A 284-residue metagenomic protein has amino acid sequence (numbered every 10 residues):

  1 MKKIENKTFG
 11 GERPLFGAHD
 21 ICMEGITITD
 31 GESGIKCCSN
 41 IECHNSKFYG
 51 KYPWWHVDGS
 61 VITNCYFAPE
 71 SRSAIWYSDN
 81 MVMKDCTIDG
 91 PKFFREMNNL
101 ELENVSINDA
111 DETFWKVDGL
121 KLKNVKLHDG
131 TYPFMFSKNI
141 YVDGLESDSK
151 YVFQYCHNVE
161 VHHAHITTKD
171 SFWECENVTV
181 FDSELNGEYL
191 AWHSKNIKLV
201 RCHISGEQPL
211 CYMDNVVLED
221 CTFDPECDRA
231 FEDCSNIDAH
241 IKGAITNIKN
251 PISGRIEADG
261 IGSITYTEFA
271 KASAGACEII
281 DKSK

Functional and structural regions predicted by a protein language model:
M1-K284: Long, distal/terminal scaffolding or interaction modules with repetitive or compositionally biased sequence
